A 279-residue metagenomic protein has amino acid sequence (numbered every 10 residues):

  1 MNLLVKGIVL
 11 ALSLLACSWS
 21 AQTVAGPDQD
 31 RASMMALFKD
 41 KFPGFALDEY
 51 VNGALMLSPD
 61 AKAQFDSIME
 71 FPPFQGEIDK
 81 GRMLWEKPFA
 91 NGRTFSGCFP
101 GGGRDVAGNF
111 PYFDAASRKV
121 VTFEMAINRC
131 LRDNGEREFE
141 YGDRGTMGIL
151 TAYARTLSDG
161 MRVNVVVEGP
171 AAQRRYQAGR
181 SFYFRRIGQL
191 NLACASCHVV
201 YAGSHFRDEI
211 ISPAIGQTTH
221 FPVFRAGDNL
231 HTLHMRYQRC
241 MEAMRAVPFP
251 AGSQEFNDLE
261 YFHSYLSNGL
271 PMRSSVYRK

Functional and structural regions predicted by a protein language model:
M1-V9: Bacterial N-terminal signal peptides that target proteins for export
A11-S13, T23: Cleavable N-terminal signal peptides
A16-S20: N-terminal signal peptide c-region/cleavage motif recognized by signal peptidases
V24-G76, K87-I149, T156-G160, V165-V166 (+1 more regions): Electron-transfer interface patches adjacent to heme c in soluble/periplasmic c-type cytochromes and di-/multiheme
